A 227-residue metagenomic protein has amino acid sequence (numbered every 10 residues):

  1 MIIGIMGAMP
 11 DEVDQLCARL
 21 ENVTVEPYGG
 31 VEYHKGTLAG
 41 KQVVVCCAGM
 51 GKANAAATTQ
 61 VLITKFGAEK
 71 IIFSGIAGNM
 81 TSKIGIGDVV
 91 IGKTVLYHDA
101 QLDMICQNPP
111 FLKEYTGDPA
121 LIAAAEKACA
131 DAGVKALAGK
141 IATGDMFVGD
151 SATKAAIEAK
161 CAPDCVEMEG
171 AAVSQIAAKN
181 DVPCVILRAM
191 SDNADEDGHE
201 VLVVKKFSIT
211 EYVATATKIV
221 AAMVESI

Functional and structural regions predicted by a protein language model:
M1-L20, Q42: Short, conserved "active-site rim" segments that organize catalytic pockets and cofactor/ligand binding
I2, E26-I227: Glycine-rich phosphate- or other oxyanion-binding loops that anchor nucleotides, phosphorylated ligands
